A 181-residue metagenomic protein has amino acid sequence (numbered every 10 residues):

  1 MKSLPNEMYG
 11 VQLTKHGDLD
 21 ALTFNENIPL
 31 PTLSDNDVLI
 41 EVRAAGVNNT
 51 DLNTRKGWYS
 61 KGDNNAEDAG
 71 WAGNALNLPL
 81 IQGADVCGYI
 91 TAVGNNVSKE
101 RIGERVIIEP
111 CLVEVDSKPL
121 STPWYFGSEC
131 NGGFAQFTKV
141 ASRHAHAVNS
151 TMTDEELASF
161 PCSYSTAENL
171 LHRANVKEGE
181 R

Functional and structural regions predicted by a protein language model:
M1-Y9: Eukaryotic N-terminal low-complexity, Ser/Thr- and Lys/Arg-rich leader segments that predominantly function as
M8, E104, K177-R181: Nucleotide donor/acceptor-binding cores
G17-T23, N49-D51: Short N-terminal binding/cap micro-motifs at the start of the first secondary-structure element
P29-G46, Y59-L112, N149-M152: Glycine-rich beta-strand-centered segment in the early N-terminal region that forms part of a ligand/cofactor-binding
T50-R55, S117: Cytochrome P450 core scaffold surrounding the K-helix E-X-X-R motif and the conserved "meander" helix-loop region
A72-L76, E109-R181: NAD(P)H dinucleotide-binding glycine-rich loop of Rossmann-like/cofactor-binding domains, especially the beta1-alpha1
